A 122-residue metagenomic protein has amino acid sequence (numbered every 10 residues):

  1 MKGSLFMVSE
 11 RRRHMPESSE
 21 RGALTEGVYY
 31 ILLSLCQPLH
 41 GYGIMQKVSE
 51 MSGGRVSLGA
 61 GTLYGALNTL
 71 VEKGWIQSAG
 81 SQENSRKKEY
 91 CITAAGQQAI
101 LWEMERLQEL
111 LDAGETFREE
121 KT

Functional and structural regions predicted by a protein language model:
M1-S19: Short, intrinsically disordered or compositionally biased N-terminal tails of bacterial proteins
K2-L5, L101-T122: Amphipathic alpha-helical dimerization/coiled-coil segments that flank or bridge DNA-binding/regulatory modules
S18-T62, E83: N-terminal helix-turn-helix DNA-binding core of bacterial DNA-binding proteins
L32-L33, Q46, N68, L101 (+1 more regions): A cross-family signal for key residues in well-ordered alpha-helices that form functional helical elements
L63-Y64, L70: Basic amphipathic alpha-helical segments that dock to polyanions
V71-R86, C91: Beta-hairpin "wing" of winged helix-turn-helix
